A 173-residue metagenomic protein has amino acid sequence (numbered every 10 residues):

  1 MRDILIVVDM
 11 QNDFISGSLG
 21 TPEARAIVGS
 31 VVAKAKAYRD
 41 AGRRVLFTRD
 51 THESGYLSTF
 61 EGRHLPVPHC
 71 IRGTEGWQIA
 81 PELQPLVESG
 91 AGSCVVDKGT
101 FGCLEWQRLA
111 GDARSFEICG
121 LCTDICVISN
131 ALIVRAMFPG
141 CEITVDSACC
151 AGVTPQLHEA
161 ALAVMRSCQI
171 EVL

Functional and structural regions predicted by a protein language model:
M1-V95, G140, T144, V153 (+2 more regions): Active-site acidic carboxylates
Q11, T51-H52, G99-T100, C122-I125 (+1 more regions): Short, flexible active-site-adjacent loop segments at beta-strand->alpha-helix junctions, enriched in small/polar
G73-T123: Internal catalytic-core helix/loop-beta-alpha segment that presents or stabilizes conserved functional determinants
C103, C150-T154: Short, small-residue-enriched loops and turns at beta-alpha junctions that line or gate enzyme active sites
S115-C126, T144-C150: Glycine-rich anion-binding loop/nest that anchors nucleotide
V127-M137: Short Gly/Thr/Asp-enriched flexible loops that form oxyanion-binding sites at enzyme active sites
